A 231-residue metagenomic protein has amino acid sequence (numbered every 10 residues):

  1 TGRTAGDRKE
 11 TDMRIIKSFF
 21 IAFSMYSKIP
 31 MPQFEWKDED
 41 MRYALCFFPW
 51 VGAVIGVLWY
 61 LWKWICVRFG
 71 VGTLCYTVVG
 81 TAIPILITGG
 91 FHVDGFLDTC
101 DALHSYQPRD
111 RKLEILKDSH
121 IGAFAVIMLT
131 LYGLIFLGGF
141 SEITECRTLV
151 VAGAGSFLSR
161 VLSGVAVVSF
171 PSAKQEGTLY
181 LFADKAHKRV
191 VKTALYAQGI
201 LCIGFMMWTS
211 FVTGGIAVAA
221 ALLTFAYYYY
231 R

Functional and structural regions predicted by a protein language model:
T1-G2, M13: Accessible peptide chain termini
K9-G89, H104-Q107, L113, D118-S119 (+1 more regions): Hydrophobic alpha-helical transmembrane segments
D94: Glycine/small-residue-rich loop that forms an oxyanion/phosphate-binding "nest" at active or ligand-binding sites
D101: Carboxylate-dense, calcium-coordinating segments in secreted/extracellular and ER-lumen proteins
